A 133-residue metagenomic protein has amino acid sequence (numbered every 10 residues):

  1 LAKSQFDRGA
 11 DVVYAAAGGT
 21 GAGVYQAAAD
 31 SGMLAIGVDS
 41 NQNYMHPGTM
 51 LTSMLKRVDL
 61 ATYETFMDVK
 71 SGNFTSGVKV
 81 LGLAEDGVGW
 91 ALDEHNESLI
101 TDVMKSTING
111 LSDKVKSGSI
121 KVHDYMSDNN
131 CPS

Functional and structural regions predicted by a protein language model:
L1-S133: A residue-level marker of the well-folded mature domains of exported/periplasmic proteins
